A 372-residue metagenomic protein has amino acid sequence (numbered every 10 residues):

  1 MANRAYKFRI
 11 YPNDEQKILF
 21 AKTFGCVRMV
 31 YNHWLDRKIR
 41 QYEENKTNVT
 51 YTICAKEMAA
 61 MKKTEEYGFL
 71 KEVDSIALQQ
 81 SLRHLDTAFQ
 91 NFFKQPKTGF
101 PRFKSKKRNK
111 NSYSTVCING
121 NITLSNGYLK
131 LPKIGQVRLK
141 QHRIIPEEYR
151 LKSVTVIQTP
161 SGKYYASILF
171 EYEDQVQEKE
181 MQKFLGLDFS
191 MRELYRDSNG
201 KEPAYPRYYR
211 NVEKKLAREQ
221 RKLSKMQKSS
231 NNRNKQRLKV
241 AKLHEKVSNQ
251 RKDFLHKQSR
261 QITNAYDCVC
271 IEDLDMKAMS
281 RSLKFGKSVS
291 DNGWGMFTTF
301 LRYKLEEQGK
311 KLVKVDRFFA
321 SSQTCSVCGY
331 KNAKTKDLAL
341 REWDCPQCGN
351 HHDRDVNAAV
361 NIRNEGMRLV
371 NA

Functional and structural regions predicted by a protein language model:
M1-A372: Nucleic-acid substrate recognition interfaces
